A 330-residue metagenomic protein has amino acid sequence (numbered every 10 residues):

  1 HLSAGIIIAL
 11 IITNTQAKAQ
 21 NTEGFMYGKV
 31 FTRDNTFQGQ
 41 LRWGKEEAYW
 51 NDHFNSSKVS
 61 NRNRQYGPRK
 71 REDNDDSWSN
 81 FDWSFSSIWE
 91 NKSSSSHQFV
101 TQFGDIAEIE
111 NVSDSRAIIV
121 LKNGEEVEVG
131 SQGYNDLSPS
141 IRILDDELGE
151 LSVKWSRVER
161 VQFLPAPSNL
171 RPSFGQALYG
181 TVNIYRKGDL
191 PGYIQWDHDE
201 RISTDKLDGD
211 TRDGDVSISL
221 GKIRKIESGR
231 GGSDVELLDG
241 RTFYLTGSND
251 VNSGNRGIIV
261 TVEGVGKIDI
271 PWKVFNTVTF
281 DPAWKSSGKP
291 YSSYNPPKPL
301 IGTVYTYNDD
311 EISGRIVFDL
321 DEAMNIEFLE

Functional and structural regions predicted by a protein language model:
S3-T13: Bacterial N-terminal signal peptides
N14-A19: Sec/Tat signal peptide C-region and signal peptidase I cleavage site
Q20-E330: Compositionally biased alpha-helical segments
